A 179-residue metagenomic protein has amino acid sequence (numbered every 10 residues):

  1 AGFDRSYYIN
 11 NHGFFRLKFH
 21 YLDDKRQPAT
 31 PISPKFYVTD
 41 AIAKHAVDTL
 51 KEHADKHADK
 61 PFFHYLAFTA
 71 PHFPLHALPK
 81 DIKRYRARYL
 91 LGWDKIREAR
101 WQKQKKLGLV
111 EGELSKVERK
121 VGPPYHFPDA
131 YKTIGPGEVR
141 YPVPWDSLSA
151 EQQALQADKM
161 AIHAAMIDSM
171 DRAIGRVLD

Functional and structural regions predicted by a protein language model:
A1-R86, L91, K95, A99-Q102 (+2 more regions): Formylglycine-dependent
H45-T49, K103, S169, A173-V177: Amphipathic alpha-helical segments that form well-ordered structural scaffolds and often line/cohere around active
D59-F62, V110-K132, S169-D179: Metal-dependent active-site segment of extracytoplasmic phospho-/sulfohydrolases and closely related
K105-L109: Short glycine-centered helix-capping/turn motifs at secondary-structure transition points
